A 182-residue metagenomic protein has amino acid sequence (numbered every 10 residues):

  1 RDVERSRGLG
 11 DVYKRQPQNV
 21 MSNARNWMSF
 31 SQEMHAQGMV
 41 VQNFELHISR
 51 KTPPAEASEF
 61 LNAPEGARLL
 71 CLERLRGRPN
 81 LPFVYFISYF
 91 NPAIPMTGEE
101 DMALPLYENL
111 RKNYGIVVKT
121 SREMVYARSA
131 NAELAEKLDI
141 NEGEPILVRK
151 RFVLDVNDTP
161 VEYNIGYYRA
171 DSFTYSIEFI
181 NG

Functional and structural regions predicted by a protein language model:
D2-L9, Y13: Single conserved hydrophobic/aromatic residue that forms the stacking wall/gate of nucleotide- or nucleobase-binding
P17-G182: All-alpha effector-binding/dimerization core of bacterial HTH-type transcriptional repressors
